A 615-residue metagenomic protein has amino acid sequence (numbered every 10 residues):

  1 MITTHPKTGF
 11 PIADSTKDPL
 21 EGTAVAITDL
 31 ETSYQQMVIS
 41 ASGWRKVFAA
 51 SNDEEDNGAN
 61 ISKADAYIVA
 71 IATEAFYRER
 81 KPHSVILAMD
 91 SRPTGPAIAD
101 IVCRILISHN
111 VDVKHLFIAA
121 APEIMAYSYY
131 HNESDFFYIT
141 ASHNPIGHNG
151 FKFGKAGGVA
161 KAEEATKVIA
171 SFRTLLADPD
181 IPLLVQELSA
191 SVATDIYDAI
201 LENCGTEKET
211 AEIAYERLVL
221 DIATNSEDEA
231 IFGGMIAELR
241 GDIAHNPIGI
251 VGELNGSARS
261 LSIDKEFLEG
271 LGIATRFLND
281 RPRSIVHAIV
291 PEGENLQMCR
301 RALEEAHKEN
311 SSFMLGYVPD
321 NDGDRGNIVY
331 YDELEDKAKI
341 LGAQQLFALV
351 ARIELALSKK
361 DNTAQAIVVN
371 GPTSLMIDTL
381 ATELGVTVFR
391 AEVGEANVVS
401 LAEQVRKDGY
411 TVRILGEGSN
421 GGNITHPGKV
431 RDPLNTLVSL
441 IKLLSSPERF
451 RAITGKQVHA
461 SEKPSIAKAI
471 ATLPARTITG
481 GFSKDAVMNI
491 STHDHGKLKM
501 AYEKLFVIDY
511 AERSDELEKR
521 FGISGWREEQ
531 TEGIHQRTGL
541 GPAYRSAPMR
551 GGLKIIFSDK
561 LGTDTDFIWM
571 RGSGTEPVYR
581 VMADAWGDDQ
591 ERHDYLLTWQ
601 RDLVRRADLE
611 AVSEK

Functional and structural regions predicted by a protein language model:
I2-Q36, V47, N149-E309: Gly/Ser/Thr-enriched, mixed-charge loops and adjacent short helices that form phosphate/oxyanion-binding elements
L30-A49, I61-K81, I86, T94-R104: N-terminal glycine-rich anion-binding loops that anchor highly charged ligand groups
Y34-E55, S142, L254-A258, I414-G421 (+2 more regions): Conserved phosphate/anionic-ligand binding catalytic regions in large, soluble enzymes, centered on
V47, F76, H109, H131 (+10 more regions): Change "in soluble alpha/beta enzymes" to "in soluble alpha/beta proteins
P82-S91, K114, I248-E253, Q365-G371 (+1 more regions): Short glycine-rich phosphate-binding loop at a beta-alpha junction
H83-H148, D264-Y330: N-terminal small/polar loop signature for handling phosphorylated ligands or for N-terminal nucleophile
I107, L116-I118, A170-Y215, D332-G418 (+2 more regions): Proline/glycine-rich low-complexity loops and linkers
L315, D336-K339, N362-G574, V578-M582 (+1 more regions): Phosphate-binding and adjacent anionic-ligand microenvironments
